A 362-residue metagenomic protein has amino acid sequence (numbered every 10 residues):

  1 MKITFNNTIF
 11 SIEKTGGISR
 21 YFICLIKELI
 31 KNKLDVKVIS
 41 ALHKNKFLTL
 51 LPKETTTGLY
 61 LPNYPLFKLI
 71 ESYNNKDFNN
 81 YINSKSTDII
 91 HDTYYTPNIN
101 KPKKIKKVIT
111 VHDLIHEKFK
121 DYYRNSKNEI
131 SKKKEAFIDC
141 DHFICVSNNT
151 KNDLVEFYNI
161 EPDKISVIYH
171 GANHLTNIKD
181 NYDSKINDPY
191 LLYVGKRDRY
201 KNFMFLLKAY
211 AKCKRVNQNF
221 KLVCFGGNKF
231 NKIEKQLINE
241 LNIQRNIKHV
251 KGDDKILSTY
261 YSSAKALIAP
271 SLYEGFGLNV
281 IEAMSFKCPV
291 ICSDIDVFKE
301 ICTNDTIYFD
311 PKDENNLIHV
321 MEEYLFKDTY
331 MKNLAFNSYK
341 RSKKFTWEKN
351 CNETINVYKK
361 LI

Functional and structural regions predicted by a protein language model:
M1-I362: Carbohydrate transferase catalytic cores enriched for Leloir-type hexosyltransferases
